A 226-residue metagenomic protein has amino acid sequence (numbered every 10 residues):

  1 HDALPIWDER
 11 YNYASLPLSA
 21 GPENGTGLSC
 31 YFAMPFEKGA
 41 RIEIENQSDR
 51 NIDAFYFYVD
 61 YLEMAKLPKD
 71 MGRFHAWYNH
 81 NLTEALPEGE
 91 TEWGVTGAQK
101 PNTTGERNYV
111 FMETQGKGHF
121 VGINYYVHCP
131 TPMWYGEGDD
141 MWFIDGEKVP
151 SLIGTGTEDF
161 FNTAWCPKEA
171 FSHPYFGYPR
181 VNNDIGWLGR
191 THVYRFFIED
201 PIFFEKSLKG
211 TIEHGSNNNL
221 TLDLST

Functional and structural regions predicted by a protein language model:
H1-T226: Beta-strand-centric surfaces of beta-sandwich/beta-rich domains
